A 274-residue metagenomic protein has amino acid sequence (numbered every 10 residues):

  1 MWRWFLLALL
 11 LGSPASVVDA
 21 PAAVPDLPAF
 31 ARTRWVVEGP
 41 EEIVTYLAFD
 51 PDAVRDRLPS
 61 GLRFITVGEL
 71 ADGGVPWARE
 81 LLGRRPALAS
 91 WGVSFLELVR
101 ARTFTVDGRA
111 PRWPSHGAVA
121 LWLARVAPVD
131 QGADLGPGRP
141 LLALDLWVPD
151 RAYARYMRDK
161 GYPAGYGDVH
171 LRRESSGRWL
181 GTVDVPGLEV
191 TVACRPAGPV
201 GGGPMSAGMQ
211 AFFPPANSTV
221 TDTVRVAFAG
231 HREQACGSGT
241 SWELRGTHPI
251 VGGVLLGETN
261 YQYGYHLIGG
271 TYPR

Functional and structural regions predicted by a protein language model:
W4-S13: Bacterial N-terminal signal peptides
P14-A15, Y166: Low-complexity, intrinsically disordered short peptide segments enriched in small/polar/basic residues
S16-T103, P249-I250, P273-R274: N-terminal domain-onset segments
A20-D26, Y156-R274: Interaction-surface and assembly-scaffold signal
P51, D56-I65, L146, D150-A152 (+1 more regions): Short, structured coil/loop segments at alpha-helix boundaries
S60, T66-E69, V126, A143 (+3 more regions): A short, solvent-exposed, low-complexity linear motif enriched for acidic/polar residues with Pro/Gly/Ser/Thr
S90-D184: Aromatic- and glycine-enriched beta-alpha-beta binding-site module
